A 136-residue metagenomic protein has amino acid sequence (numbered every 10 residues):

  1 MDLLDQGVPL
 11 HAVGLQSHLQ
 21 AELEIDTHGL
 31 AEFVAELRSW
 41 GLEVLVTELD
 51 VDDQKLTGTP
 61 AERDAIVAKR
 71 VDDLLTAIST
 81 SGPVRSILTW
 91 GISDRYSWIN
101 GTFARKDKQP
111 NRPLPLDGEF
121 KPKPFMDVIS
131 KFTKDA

Functional and structural regions predicted by a protein language model:
D2, D26-S86, G91-A136: Aromatic-rich peripheral "rim/lid" segments of glycoside hydrolase catalytic domains that contact and position glycan
D2-V8, G14: Active-site cradle of extracellular carbohydrate-active enzymes
V8, S17-Q20, W90: His-enriched metal-coordination microenvironments in redox/metal-binding proteins
A12-Q16, L45-E48: Short, conserved beta-strand edge motifs with alternating hydrophobic and charged residues
L15-E24, A61: Surface-exposed cleft-lining segments at the edges of enzyme active sites
